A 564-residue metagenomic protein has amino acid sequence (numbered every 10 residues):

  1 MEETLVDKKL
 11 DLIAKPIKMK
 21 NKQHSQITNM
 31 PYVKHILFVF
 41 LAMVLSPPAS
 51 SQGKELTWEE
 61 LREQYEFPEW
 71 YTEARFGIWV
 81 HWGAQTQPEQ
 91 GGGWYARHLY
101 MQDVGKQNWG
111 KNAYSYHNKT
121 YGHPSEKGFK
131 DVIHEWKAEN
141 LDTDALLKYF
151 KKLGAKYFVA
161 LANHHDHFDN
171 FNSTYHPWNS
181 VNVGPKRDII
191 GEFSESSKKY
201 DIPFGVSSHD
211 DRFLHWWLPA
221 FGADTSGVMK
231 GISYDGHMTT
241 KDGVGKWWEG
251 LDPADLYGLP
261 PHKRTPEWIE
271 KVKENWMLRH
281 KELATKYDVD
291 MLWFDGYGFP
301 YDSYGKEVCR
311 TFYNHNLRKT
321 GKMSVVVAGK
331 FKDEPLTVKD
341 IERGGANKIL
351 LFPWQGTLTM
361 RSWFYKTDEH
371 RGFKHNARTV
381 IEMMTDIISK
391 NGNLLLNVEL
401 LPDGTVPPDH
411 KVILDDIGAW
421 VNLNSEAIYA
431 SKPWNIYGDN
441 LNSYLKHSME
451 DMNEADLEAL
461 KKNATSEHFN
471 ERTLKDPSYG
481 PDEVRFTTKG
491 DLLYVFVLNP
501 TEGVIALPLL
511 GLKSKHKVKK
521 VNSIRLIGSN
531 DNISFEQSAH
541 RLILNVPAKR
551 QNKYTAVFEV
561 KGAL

Functional and structural regions predicted by a protein language model:
M1-V6, Y95: Short linear, low-complexity motifs centered on an aromatic residue
K15-K18: Short, positively charged and aromatic/hydrophobic N-terminal segments
K20-L37: Bacterial N-terminal signal peptides that target proteins for export
I36-V44: Sec-dependent N-terminal signal peptides
S46-P48: N-terminal signal peptide c-region/cleavage motif recognized by signal peptidases
Q52-L564: Mature catalytic domains of secreted/periplasmic carbohydrate-active enzymes
